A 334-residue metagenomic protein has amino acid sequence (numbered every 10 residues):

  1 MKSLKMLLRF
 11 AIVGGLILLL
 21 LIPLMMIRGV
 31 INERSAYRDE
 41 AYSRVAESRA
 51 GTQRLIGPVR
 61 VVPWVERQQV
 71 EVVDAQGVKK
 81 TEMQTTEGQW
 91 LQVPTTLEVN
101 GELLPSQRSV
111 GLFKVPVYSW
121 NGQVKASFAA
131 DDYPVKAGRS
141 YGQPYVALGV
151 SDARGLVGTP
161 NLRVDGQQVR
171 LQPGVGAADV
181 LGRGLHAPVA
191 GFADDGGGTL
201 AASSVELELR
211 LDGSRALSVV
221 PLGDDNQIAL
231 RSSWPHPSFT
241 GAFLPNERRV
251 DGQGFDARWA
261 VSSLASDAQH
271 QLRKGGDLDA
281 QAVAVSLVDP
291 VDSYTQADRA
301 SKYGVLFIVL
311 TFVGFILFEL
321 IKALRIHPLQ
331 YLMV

Functional and structural regions predicted by a protein language model:
K2, E33, Y37, V285-S293: Juxtamembrane loop-helix boundary motifs flanking transmembrane segments in multi-pass membrane proteins
K2-G29: Hydrophobic alpha-helical transmembrane signal-anchor segments
L7-A11, S109-P116, F192, G196-G197 (+1 more regions): Membrane-entry segments of alpha-helical transmembrane domains in multi-pass membrane proteins
L21, Y42-R44, R54, A284-D289: Cytosol/matrix-facing amphipathic helices and coiled-coil assembly/linker segments of eukaryotic membrane proteins
I27-G51: Alpha-helical transmembrane signal-anchor/signal-peptide segments
A36, E40, E47, V61 (+1 more regions): Soluble non-transmembrane domains of integral membrane proteins
S43-E71: Short extracytoplasmic
D279, V283-V334: Transmembrane alpha-helical segments that form the functional core of multipass membrane systems
